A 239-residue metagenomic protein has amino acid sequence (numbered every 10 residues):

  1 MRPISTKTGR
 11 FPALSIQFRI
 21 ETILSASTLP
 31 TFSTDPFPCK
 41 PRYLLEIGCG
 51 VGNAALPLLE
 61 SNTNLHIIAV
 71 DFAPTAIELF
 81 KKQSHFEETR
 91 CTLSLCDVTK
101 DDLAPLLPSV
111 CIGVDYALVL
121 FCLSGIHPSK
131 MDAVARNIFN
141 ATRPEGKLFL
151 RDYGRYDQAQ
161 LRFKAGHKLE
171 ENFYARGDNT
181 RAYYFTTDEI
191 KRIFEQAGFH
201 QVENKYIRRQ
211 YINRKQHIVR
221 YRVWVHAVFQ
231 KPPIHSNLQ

Functional and structural regions predicted by a protein language model:
P3-P41, P57: Conserved alpha-helix/loop element of class I SAM-dependent methyltransferases that forms part of the SAM/SAH-binding
F37-P105: Class I SAM-dependent methyltransferase SAM/SAH-binding core
L103-A117: A short acidic, Gly/Pro-enriched loop at the edge of an enzyme's catalytic core that lines a small-molecule cofactor
A117-G125: Short catalytic micro-motifs in class I SAM-dependent methyltransferases
D132-P144: A short glycine-rich, Lys/Arg-flanked "PGG" loop and its adjoining helix->strand segment in the class I
E145-D152: Conserved beta-strand signature within the Rossmann-like core of class I S-adenosyl-L-methionine
G154-N213: C-terminal alpha-helical "lid/dimerization" subdomain adjacent to the S-adenosyl-L-methionine
A197-F199, Q210-Q239: Core SAM-dependent methyltransferase catalytic element
